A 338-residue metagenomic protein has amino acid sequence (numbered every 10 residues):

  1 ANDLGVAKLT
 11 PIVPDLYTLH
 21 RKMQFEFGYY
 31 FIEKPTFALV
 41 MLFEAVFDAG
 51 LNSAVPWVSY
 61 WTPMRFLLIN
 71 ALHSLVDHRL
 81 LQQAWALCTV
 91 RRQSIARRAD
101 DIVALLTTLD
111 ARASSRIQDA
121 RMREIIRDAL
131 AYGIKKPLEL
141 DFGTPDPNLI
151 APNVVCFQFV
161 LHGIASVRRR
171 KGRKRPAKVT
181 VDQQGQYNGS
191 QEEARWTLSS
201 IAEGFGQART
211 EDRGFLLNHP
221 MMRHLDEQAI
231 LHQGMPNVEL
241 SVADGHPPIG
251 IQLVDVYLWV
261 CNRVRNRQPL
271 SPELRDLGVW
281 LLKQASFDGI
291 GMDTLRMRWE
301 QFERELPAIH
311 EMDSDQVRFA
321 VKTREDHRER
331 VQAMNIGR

Functional and structural regions predicted by a protein language model:
A1-L4: Active-site-surrounding "flap" and adjacent substrate/cofactor-binding loops of secreted or lumenal enzymes, prototyped
P14-Y17, R21, Y30-R338: A two-mode feature
F27: Change "...and in nucleic-acid phosphodiester-cleaving endonucleases..." to "...and in nucleic-acid processing enzymes
